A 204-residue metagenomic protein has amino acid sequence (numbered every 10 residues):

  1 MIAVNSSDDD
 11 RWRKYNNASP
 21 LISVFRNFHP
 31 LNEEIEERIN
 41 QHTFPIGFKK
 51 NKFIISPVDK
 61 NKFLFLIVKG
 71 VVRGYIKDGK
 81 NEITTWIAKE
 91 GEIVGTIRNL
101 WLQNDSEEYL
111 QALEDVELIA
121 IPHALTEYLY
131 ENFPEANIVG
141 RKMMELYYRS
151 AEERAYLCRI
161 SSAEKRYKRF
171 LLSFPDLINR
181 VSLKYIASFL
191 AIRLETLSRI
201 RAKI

Functional and structural regions predicted by a protein language model:
M1-F44: Cyclic nucleotide-binding regulatory module and flanking cytosolic helices
L21-S23, Y147-Y156: Short, Lys/Arg-enriched N-terminal segment that forms or immediately precedes the first helix of a structured domain
F44, V71-I76, I93, E117-L118: Short beta-strand segments in beta-sandwich/barrel cores
K49-K50, V68-K69, K89, E114: A cytosolic small-molecule/anion-sensing beta-strand core signal
I54-D59: Short phosphate-coordinating micro-motif centered on Lys-Gly-acidic
K62, L66-R73, E90-G91: Glycine- and acidic-residue-biased ligand/ion/polar-headgroup-sensing regions
I83-K142: Cyclic-nucleotide recognition modules
S161-I204: Phosphate-/nucleic-acid-contacting segments
